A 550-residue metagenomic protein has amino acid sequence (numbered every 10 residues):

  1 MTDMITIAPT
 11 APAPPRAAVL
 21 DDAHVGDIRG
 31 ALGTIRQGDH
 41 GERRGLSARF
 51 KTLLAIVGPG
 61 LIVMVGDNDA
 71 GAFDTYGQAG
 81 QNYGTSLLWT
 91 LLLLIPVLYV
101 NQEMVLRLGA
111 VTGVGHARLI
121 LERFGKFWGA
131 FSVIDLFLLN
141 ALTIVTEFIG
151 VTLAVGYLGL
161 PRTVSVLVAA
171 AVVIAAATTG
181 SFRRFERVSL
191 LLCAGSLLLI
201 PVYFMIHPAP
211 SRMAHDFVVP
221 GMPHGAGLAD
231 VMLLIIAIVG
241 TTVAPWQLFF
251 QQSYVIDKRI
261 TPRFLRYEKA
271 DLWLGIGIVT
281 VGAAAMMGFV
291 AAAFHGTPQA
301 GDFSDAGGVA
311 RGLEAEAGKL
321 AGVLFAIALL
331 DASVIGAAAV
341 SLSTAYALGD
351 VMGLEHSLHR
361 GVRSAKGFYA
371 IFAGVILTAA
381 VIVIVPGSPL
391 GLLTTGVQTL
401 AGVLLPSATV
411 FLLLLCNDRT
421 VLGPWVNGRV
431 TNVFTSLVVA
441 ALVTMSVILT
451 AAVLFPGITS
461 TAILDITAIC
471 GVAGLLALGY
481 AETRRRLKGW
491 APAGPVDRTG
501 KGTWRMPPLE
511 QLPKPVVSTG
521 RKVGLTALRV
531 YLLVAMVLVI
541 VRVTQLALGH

Functional and structural regions predicted by a protein language model:
A48-K51, Q78-E103, A117, L121 (+3 more regions): Extracellular loop-to-transmembrane helix junctions
V63, T90-R123, S132-L138, L142: Juxtamembrane transmembrane-helix boundary signature
V97-V111, V255-I256, G277-G308, L546: Extracellular/periplasmic helix-exit of transmembrane alpha-helices
K126-F127, T163-V166, L274, I278 (+4 more regions): Loop-to-transmembrane helix boundary motifs in multi-pass membrane proteins
V133-F137, Y157-T178, L198-L199, S364-T378 (+1 more regions): Transmembrane alpha-helical segments of multi-pass small-molecule transport proteins
A194-M222, M232-Q252, F411-T420, M445-V453 (+1 more regions): Hydrophobic alpha-helical segments and their helix-loop junctions in multi-pass secondary transporters
D230, V430-W490, R529-M536, R542: A generic transmembrane alpha-helix motif of multi-pass inner-membrane proteins
R360-A370, T395-L454, D465-I466: C-terminal membrane-solvent junction of multi-pass transporters and transport-like membrane proteins
